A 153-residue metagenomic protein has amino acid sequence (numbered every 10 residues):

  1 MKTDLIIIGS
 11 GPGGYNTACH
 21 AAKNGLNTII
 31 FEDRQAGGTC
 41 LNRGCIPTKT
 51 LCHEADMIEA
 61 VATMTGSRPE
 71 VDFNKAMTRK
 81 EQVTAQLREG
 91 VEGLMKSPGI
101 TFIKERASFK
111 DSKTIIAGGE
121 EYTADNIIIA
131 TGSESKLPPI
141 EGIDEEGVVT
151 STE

Functional and structural regions predicted by a protein language model:
M1-G13: Beta1/beta-strand and adjacent pyrophosphate-binding region of the FAD-binding site in flavoprotein oxidoreductases
K2, C19-L26, F31-E153: Glycine-rich flavin
G11-T17, A21: N-terminal glycine-/charge-rich "phosphate-binding" loop or analogous flexible N-terminal tail
